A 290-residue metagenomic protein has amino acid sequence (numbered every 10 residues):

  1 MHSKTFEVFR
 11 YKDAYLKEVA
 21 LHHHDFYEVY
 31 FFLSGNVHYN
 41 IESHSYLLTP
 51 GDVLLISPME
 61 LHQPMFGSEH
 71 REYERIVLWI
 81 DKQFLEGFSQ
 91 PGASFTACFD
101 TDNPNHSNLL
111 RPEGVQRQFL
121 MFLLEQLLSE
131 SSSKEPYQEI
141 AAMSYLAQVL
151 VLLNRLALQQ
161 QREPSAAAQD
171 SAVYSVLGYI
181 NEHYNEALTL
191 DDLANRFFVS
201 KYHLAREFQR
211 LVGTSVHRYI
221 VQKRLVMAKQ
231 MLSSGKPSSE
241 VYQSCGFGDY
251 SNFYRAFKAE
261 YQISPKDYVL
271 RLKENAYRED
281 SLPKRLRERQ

Functional and structural regions predicted by a protein language model:
M1-K12, L61-S129, R155-Q159: A hydrophobic/aromatic-rich effector-binding and dimerization subdomain of bacterial HTH-type transcriptional regulators
M1-L55, M59-F66, P91-C98, P104-N108 (+2 more regions): Generic protein-terminus/edge-of-domain signal
L78, V149, V176, L211 (+2 more regions): DNA major-groove recognition helices of helix-turn-helix
V115-Q118, S131-Q148: All-alpha amphipathic helical-bundle segments outside canonical DNA-binding/catalytic cores that form hydrophobic
Q118-M121, M143, R162-L188, A194-F197 (+3 more regions): A short, Lys/Arg-enriched amphipathic alpha-helix from helix-turn-helix/homeodomain DNA-binding modules
A147-Q161: Linker/hinge segments immediately adjacent to helix-turn-helix/homeobox DNA-binding domains
L152-R155, Y179-K223, Y242-R271: Basic/polar phosphate-binding segments, predominantly the helix-turn-helix DNA-binding elements of transcriptional
